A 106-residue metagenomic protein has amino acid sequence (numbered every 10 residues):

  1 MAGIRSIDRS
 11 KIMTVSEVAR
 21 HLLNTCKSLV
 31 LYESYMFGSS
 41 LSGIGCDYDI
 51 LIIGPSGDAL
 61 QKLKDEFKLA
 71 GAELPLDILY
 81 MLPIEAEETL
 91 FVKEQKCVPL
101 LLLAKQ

Functional and structural regions predicted by a protein language model:
M1-C46, I53-Q106: Catalytic core of pol beta-like nucleotidyltransferases
